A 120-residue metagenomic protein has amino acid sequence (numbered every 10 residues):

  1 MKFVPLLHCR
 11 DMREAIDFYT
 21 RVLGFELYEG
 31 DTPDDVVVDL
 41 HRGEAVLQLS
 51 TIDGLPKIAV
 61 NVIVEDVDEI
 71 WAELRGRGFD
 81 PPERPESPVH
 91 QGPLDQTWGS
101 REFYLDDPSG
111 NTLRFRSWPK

Functional and structural regions predicted by a protein language model:
M1-I16, I58-V60, R116-K120: N-terminal beta-strand motif that seeds the catalytic metal site of vicinal oxygen chelate
L6-V46: Core segments of cupin and vicinal oxygen chelate
G30-D31, S50-T51, R77, H90-Q96 (+1 more regions): Acetyl-CoA-dependent GNAT
T32-V36, L55-P56, T97-R101: Short acidic/glycine-enriched loop/turn segments that link adjacent beta-strands
D39-G43, L105-P108, W118: Active-site beta-strand termini and strand-to-loop segments that position acidic
G43-V46, G54-P56, E65-I70: Short, charged/polar surface micro-motifs in flexible loops or helix N-caps
L47-S50, Y104, L113-R116: Conserved beta-strand in the GNAT
N61-T112: Vicinal oxygen chelate
